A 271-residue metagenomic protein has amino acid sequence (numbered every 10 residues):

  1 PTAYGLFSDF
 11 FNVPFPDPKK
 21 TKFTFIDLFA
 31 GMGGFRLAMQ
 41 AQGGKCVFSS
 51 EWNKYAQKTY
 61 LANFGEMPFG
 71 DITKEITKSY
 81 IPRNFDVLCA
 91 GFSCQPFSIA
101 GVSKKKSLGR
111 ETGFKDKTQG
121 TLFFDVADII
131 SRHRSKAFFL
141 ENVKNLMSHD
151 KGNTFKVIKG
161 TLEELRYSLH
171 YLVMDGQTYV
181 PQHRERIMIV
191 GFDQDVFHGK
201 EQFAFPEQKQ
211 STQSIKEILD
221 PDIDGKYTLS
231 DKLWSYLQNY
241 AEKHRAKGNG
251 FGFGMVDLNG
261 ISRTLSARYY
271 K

Functional and structural regions predicted by a protein language model:
D9-K20: A short, basic/flexible loop-to-alpha-helix module at the beginning of a structural domain
T24-I26, D86: Conserved beta-strand elements of the Class I
D27-M32, F92: Class I SAM-dependent methyltransferase "Motif I" SAM/SAH-binding loop
M32-M39: Conserved SAM-dependent methyltransferase scaffold
K45-F48: Short beta-strand element of Class I
N53-K54: Conserved SAM/SAH-binding beta-strand->alpha-helix loop
K58-P68: Short, conserved SAM-binding/catalytic segment of Class I S-adenosyl-L-methionine-dependent methyltransferases
K78-V87, F97-K271: Class I S-adenosyl-L-methionine
